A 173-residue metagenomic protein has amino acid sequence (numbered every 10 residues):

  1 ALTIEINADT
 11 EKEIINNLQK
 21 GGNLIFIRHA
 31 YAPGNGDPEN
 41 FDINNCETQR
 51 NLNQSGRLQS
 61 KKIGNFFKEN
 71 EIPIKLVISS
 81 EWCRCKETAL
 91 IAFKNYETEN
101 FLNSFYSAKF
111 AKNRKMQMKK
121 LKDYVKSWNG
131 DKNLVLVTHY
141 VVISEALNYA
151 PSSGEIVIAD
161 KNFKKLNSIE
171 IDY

Functional and structural regions predicted by a protein language model:
D9-N100, F105-K109, Y149-Y173: Active-site-proximal alpha-helix that buttresses catalytic centers in soluble enzyme cores
G22-L24, K132-T138: Generic beta-sheet signal
A111-K115: Conserved nucleotide-cofactor-binding alpha/beta core module
Q117-W128: A short, acidic, amphipathic alpha-helical segment used as a generic capping/interface helix at domain edges
K126-K132, K161: A short, structured loop/turn motif at beta-sheet edges
A146: Residues that scaffold the ATP/ADP-binding catalytic core of kinase and kinase-like folds
